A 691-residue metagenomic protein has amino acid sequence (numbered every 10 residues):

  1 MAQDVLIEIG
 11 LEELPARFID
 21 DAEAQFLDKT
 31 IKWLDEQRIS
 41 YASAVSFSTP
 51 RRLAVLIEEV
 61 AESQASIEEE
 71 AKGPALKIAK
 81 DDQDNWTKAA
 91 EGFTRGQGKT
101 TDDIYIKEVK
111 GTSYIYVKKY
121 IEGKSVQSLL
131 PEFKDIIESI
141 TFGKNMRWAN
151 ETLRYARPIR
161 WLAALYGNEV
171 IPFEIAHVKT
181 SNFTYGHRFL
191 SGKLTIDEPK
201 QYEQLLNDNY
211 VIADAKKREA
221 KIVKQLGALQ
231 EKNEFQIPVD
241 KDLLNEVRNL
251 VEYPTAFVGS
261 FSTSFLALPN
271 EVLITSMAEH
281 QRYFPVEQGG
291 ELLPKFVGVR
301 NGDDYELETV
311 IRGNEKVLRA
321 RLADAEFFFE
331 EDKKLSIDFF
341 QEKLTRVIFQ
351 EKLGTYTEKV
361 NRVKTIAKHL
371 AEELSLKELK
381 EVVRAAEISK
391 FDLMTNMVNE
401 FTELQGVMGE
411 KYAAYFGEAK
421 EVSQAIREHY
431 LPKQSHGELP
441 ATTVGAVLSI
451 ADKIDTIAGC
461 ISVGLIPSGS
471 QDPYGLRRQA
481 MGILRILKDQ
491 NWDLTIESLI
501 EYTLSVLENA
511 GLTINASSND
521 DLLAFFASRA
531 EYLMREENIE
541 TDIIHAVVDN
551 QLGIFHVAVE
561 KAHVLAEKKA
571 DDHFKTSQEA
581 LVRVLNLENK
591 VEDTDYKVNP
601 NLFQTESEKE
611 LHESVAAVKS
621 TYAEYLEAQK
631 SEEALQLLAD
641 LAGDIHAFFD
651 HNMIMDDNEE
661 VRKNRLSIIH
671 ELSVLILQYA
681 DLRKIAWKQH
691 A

Functional and structural regions predicted by a protein language model:
M1-A691: Amphipathic alpha-helical "coupling" segments that flank catalytic cores
